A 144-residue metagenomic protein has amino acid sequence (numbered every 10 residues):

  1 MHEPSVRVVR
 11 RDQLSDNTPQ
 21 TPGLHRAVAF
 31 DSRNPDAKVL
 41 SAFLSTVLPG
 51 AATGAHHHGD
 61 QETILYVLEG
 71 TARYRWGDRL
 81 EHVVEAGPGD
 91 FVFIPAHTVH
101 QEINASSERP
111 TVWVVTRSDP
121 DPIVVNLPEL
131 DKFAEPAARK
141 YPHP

Functional and structural regions predicted by a protein language model:
M1-V39, G54, V124-P144: A short, N-terminal "cap"/entry segment at the start of jelly-roll beta-barrel domains of the cupin/DSBH fold
P22-G23, V39, D60-Q61, R109-P110: Short acidic/glycine-enriched loop/turn segments that link adjacent beta-strands
P35, D60, R79, S107-E108: Short strand-connecting beta-turns/loops that link adjacent beta-strands
A42-T46, I64, V83, F91-F93 (+2 more regions): Conserved hydrophobic/aromatic beta-strand scaffold that supports enzyme active sites
L44, H57, W76-D78, N104 (+1 more regions): Residue-level recognition of conserved beta-strand positions in structured domain cores
S45-T53: Short, well-structured hydrophobic secondary-structure segments
A52, Q61-P88, T98: A short beta-strand-loop-beta hairpin characteristic of the jelly-roll/cupin
E85-P88, A96-I123: Ligand-binding loop in jelly-roll beta-barrel domains
